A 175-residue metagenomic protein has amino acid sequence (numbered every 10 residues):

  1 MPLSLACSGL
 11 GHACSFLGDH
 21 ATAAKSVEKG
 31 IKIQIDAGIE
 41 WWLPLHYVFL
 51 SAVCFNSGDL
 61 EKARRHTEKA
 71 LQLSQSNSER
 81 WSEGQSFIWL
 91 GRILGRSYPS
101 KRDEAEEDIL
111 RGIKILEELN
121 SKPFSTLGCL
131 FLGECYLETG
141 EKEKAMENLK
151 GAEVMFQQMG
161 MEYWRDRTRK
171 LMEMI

Functional and structural regions predicted by a protein language model:
M1-I175: Helix-coil-helix junctions within alpha-helical repeat/solenoid scaffolds
